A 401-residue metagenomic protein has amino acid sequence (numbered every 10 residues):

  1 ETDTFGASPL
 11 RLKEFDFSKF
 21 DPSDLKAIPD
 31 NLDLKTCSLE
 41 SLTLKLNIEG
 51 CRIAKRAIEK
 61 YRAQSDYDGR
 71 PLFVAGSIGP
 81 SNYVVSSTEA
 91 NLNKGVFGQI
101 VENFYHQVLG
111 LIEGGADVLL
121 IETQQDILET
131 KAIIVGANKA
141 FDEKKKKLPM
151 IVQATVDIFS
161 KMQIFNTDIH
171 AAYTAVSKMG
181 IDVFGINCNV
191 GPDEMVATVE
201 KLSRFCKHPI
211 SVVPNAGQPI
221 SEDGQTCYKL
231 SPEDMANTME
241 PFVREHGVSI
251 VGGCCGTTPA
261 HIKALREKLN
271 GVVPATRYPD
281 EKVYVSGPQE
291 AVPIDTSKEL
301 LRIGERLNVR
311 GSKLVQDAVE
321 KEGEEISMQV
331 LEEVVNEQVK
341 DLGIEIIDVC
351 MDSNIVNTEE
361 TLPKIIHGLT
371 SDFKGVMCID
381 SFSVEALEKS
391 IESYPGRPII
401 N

Functional and structural regions predicted by a protein language model:
E1-N401: Domain-level signal for soluble alpha/beta catalytic cores
